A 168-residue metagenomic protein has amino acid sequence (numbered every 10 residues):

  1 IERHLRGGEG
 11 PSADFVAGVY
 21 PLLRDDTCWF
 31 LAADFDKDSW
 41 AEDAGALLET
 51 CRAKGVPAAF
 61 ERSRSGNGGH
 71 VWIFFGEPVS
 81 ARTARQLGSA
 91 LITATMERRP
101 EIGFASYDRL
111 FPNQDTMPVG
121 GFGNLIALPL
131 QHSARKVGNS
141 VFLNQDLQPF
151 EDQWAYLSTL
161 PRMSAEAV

Functional and structural regions predicted by a protein language model:
I1-F30, A41-G45, S106-P112, F122-L125 (+4 more regions): DNA replication initiation on ssDNA origins
I1-N67, F74-A90: Signature for HUH/AEP ssDNA processing cores
A41-A53, F74-F104, A134-W154: Helical (often loop-to-helix) elements that flank the catalytic cores of nucleotide-handling enzymes
A59, M96-P100, A165-V168: Residue-level signal for secondary-structure boundary elements
E61-G66, P100-L110: Short, glycine/acidic-rich hinge or "gate" loops at secondary-structure transitions that mediate conformational
V119: Basic, ligand-binding patches in group-transfer machinery, especially extracytoplasmic/periplasmic segments
